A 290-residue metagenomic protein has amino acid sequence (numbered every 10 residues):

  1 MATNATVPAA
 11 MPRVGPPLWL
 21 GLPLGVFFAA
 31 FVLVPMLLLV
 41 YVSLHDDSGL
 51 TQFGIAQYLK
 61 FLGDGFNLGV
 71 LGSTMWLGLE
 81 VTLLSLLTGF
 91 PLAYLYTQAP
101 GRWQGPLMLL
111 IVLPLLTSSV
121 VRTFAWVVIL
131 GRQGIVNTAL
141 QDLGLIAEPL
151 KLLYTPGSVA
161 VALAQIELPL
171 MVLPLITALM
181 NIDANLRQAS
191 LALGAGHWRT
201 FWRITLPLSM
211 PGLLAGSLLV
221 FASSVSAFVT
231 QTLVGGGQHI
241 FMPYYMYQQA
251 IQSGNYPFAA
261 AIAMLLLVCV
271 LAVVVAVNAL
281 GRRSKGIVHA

Functional and structural regions predicted by a protein language model:
M1-V14: Short, Lys/Arg-rich, polar N-terminal cytosolic tail immediately upstream of the first transmembrane signal-anchor
N4, L280-A290: Short cytosolic juxtamembrane segments of multi-pass membrane proteins
R13-S48, F61-M180, I204-F228, G235 (+1 more regions): Membrane-water interface segments at the C-terminal ends of transmembrane alpha-helices in multi-pass inner-membrane
D47-F53, F228-G254, A290: Glycine-rich helix-loop "coupling/hinge" segments at transmembrane-helix boundaries in multipass transporters
F53-L62: A short amphipathic helical element positioned immediately N-terminal to and/or at the very start of a transmembrane
I182-L186: Short glycine/proline-centered loop/turn elements that form peptide/ligand docking sites
S190: The alpha-helix within a helix-turn-helix
L193-A195, P207: Glycine/proline-centered hinge or cleavage motifs at structural transition points of membrane proteins
